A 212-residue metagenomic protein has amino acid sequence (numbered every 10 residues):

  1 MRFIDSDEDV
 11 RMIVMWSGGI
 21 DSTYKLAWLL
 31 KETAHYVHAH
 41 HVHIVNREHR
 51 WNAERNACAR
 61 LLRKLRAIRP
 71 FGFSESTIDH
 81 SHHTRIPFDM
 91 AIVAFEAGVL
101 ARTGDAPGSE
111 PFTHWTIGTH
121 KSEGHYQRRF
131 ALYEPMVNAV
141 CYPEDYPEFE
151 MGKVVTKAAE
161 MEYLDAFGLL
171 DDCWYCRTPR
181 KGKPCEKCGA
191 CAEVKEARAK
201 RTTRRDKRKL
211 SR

Functional and structural regions predicted by a protein language model:
M1-R212: Nucleotide-activated chemistry modules centered on ATP-dependent adenylation/adenylyltransferase
